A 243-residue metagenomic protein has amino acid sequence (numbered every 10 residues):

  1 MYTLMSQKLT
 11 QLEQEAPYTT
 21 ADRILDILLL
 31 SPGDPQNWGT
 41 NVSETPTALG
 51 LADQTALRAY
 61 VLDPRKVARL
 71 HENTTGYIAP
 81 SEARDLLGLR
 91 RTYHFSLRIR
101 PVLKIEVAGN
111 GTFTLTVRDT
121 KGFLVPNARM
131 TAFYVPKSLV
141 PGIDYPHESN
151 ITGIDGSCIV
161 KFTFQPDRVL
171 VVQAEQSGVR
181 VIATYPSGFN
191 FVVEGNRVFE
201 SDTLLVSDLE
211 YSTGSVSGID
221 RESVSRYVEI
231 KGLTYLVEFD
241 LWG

Functional and structural regions predicted by a protein language model:
Y2-G243: Long, compositionally biased, intrinsically disordered regions
